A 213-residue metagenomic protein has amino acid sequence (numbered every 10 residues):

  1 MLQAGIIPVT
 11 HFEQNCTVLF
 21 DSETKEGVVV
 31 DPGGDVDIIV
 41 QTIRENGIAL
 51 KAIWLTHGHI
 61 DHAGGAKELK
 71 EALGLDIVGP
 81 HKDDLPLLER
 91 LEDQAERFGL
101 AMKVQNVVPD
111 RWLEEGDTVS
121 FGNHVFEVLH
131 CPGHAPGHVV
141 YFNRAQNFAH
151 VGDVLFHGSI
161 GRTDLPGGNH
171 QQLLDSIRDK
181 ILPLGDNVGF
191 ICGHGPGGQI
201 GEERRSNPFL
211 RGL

Functional and structural regions predicted by a protein language model:
M1-N46, V140-G152: Conserved beta-strand hairpin/beta-sheet module of binuclear metal-dependent hydrolase folds, prominently
Q3-G5, A49, D76, R111 (+2 more regions): Conserved beta-strand segments of alpha/beta enzyme cores
L19, T56, C131: Conserved S/T- and glycine-rich ATP-binding loop of Class I adenylate-forming
E23-T24, G34, I60, D84 (+4 more regions): Short, glycine/acidic-enriched loop or turn micro-motifs at the edges of active sites
V28-V30, A52-W54, V128: Short catalytic-loop micro-motif centered on adjacent basic/acidic residues
V30-D31, P80, N123, C192: Small/polar loops that bind or transfer phosphate-bearing groups
D35-S120, R205-G212: Active-site HxH/HxHxD metal-binding segment of metal-dependent hydrolases
D93-E96, T118, H124-L213: Metallo-beta-lactamase
